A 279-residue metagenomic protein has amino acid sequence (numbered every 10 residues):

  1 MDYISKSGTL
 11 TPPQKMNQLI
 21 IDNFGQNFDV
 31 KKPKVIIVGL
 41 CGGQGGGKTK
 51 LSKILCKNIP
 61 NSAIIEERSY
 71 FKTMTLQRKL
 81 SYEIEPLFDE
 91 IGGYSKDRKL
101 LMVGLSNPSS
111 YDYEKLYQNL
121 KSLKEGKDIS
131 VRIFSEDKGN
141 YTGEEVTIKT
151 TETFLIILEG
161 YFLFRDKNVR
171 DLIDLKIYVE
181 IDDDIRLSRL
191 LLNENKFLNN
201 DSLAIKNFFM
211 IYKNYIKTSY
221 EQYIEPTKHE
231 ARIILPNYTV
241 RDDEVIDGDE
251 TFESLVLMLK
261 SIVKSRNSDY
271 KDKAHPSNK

Functional and structural regions predicted by a protein language model:
D2-D29, T151, L192-K196, K217-K279: NTP-dependent small-molecule kinase module
I37-G39: Short hydrophobic/aromatic beta-strand immediately N-terminal to the Walker A/P-loop
Q44: The conserved Walker
K48: Conserved lysine of the Walker
L51-S52, C56: Post-Walker A alpha-helix
N61, L175, R232-I233: Well-ordered beta-strand positions
A63-E67, K72-K138: Conserved nucleotide-sensing/catalytic segment adjacent to the nucleotide-binding pocket in NTP-handling enzymes
G143-F197: ATP-dependent NMP and nucleoside kinases share a basic, alpha-helical "lid"
